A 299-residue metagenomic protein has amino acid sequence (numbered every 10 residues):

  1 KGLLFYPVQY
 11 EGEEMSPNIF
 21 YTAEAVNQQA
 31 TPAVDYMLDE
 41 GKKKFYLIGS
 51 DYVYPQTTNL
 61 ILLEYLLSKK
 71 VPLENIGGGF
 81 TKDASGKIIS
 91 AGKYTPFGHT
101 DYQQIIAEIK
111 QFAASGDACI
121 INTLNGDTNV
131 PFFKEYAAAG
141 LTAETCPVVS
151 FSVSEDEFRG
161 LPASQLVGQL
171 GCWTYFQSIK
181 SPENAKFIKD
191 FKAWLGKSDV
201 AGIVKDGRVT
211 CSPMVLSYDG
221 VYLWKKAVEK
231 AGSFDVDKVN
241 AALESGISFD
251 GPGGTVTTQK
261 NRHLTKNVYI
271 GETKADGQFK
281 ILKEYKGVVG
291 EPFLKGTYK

Functional and structural regions predicted by a protein language model:
K1, E13-M15, D39, Q111-S115 (+4 more regions): Extracellular/periplasmic catalytic domains that process cell-envelope and extracellular macromolecules
G2-G12, Y21-A23, C146-V153: Short beta-strand elements of ligand-binding domains
E11-G12, P17-A139, P182, K186: Extracellular/periplasmic Venus flytrap/periplasmic-binding protein
A33, G220-V228: Buried hydrophobic packing segments
S50-Y52, Y175, A227: Residue-level signal for short, function-critical loop segments
E135-Y218, E229-G232, T273, K280-Y298: Extracellular/periplasmic periplasmic-binding protein-like sensory domains
E229-A241: Short, charged, surface-exposed loops that flank catalytic or proteolytic processing sites
E244-K299: Solvent-exposed, acidic/polar segments of extracytosolic/periplasmic ligand-binding ectodomains
